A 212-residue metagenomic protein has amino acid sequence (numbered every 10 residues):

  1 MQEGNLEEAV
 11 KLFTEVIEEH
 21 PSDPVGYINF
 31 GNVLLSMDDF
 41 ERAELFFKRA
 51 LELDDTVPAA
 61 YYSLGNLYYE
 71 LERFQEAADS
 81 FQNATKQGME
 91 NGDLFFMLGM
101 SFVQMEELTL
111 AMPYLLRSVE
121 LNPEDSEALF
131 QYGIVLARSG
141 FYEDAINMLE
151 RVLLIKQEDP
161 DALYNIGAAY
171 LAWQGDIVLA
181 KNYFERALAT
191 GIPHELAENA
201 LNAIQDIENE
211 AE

Functional and structural regions predicted by a protein language model:
M1, I28, L35, Y62 (+6 more regions): Position-specific recognition of the canonical hydrophobic site in helix A of tetratricopeptide repeat
Q2-T14, M37-R49, E70-N83, Q104-R117 (+3 more regions): Structural signature of tandem alpha-helical TPR/SEL1-like repeats, specifically the intra-repeat loop/turn
E15-M37: Short, charge-rich amphipathic alpha-helical segments embedded in non-transmembrane helical bundles/solenoids
E19, L53, Q87-G88, L121 (+3 more regions): Structural marker of alpha-solenoid helical repeat scaffolds
P24-V25, P58-A59, N91-D93, S126-E127 (+2 more regions): Helix-start (N-cap) detector for alpha-helical repeat units in TPR-like alpha-solenoids, especially tetratricopeptide
N29, S63, M97, Q131 (+2 more regions): Canonical tetratricopeptide repeat
N32, N66, M100, I134 (+2 more regions): Residue-level recognition of tetratricopeptide repeat
L154, Y164, A168-E195, N202: TPR/TPR-like (Sel1-like) alpha-helical repeat modules
